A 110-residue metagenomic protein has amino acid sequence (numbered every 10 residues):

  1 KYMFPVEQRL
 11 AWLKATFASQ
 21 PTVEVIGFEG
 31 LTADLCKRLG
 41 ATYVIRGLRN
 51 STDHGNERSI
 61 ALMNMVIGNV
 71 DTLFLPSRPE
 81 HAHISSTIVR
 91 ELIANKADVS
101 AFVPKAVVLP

Functional and structural regions predicted by a protein language model:
K1-P110: Nucleotidyltransferase catalytic core that binds NTPs
